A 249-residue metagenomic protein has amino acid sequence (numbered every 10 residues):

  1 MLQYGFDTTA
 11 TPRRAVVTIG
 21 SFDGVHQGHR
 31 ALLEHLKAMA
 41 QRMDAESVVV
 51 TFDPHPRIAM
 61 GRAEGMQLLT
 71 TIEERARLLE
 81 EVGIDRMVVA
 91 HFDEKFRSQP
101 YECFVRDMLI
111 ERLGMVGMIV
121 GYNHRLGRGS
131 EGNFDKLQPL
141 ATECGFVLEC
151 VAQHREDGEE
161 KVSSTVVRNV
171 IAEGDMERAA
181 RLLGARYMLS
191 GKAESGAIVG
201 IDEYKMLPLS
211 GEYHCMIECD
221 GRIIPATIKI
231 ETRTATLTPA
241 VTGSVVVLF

Functional and structural regions predicted by a protein language model:
M1-T8, V88: Short acidic-hydrophobic, aromatic-tinged amphipathic segments that line or gate anion-handling sites
T8-T71: N-terminal catalytic cores of NTP/NDP-binding nucleotidyl/phosphoryl-transfer enzymes
H26, L79, M118, A179 (+1 more regions): Residue-level signal for inorganic ion chemistry
Q67-R75, Q99-V105: Glycine-rich, highly charged phosphate/nucleotide-binding loops
I72-V88: A glycine-rich helix N-cap at a beta->alpha junction
S98-V199: Classical nucleotidyltransferase
L189, E194-F249: Phosphate/ribose-recognition catalytic cores of enzymes acting on nucleotide-derived substrates
